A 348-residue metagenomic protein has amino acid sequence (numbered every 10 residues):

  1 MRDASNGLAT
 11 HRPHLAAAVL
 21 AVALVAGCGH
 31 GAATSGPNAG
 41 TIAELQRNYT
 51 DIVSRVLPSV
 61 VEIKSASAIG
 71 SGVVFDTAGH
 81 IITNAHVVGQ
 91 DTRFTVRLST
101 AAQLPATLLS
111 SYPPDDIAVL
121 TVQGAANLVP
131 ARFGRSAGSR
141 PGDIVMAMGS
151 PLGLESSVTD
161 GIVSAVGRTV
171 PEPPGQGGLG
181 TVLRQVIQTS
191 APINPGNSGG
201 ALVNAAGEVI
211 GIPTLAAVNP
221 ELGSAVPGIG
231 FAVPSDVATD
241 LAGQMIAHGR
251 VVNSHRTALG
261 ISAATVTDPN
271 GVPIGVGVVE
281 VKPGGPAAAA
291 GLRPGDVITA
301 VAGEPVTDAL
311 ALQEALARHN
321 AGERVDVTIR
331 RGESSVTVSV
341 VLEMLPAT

Functional and structural regions predicted by a protein language model:
M1-V60, A78-H80, R93, R140 (+6 more regions): N-terminal targeting leaders that route proteins to membranes or the secretory/organellar pathways
H30, G70, D91-F94, L128 (+3 more regions): Active-site loop architecture of trypsin-fold serine endopeptidases
G31-G36, E44-I52, A147, A205 (+3 more regions): C-terminal cap/linker of serine protease catalytic domains
E44-T50, V60-H80, A102-P105, V129-R132 (+4 more regions): A conserved glycine-rich beta-strand in the N-terminal activation segment of trypsin-fold
I52, T107, A126-E155, N194 (+2 more regions): Active-site substrate-binding loop(s) of clan PA
S54, S110-D115, G167-I187, V218-A225 (+3 more regions): Gly/Ser-enriched beta-turn/beta-hairpin loop segments
T77-A78, I82-D116, Q123-N127: Catalytic-histidine neighborhood of serine endopeptidases, predominantly the chymotrypsin-like S1/PA family
P192, D240, Q244-A315, R330 (+1 more regions): PDZ/PDZ-like groove recognition
